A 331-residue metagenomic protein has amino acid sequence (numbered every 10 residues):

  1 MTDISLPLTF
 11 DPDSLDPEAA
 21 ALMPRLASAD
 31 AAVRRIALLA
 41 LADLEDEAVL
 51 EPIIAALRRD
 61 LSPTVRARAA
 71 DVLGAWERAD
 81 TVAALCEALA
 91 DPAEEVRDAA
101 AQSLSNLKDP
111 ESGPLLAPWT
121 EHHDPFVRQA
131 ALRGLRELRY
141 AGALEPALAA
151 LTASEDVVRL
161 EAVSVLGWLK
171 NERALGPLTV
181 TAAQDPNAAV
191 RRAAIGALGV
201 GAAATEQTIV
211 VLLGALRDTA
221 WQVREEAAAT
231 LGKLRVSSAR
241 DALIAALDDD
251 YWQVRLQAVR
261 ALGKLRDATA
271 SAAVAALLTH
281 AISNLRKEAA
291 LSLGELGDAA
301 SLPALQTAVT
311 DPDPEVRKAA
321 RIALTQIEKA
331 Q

Functional and structural regions predicted by a protein language model:
M1-E51, A55-A67, D71-A75, K318-T325 (+1 more regions): N-terminal alpha-helical scaffold/docking segments in eukaryotic complex subunits
S14-R25, D46-R59, R78-A90, D109-E121 (+7 more regions): Amphipathic alpha-helical scaffolding segments comprising HEAT/armadillo-like alpha-solenoid repeats
A29-D30, L61-S62, P92-A93, H123-D124 (+6 more regions): Short inter-helical turns and helix N-cap capping residues of alpha-solenoid HEAT/ARM repeat scaffolds
P125-F126, A130, E155-E161, L169-E172 (+2 more regions): Core solenoid repeat modules with strong leucine/isoleucine-rich periodicity, prominently canonical LRR arrays but also
D248-I322: Ankyrin-repeat and related helical/solenoid repeat scaffolds used for protein-protein interactions
